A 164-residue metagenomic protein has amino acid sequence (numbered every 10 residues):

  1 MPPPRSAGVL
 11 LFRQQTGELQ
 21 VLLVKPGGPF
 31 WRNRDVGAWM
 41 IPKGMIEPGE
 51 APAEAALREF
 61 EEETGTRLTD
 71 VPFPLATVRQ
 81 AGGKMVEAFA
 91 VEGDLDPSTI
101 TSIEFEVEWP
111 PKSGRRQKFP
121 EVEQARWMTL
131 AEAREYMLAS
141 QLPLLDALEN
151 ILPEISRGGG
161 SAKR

Functional and structural regions predicted by a protein language model:
M1-M40, F89: N-terminal strand-loop-strand
P4, V36, I41, T69 (+2 more regions): Short connector loops at helix/strand junctions that flank enzyme active sites, especially segments positioning acidic
T16-E18, G28-W31, E47, G82-G83 (+1 more regions): Short, charged/polar surface micro-motifs in flexible loops or helix N-caps
I41-L75, T129: The catalytic Nudix box helix
I46, L68, L95, I100 (+1 more regions): Hydrophobic pocket-lining residues within nucleotide cofactor-binding pockets
T77-G114, R126-M128, L148, E154: Active-site-adjacent beta-strand/loop module that shapes the phosphate/pyrophosphate-binding cleft
Q117-E123: Non-DNA-binding regulatory cores of transcription-related proteins, predominantly C-terminal effector-binding
L130-R164: Charged phosphate-binding loop/patch that engages nucleotide di/tri-phosphates or the phosphate backbone of nucleic
